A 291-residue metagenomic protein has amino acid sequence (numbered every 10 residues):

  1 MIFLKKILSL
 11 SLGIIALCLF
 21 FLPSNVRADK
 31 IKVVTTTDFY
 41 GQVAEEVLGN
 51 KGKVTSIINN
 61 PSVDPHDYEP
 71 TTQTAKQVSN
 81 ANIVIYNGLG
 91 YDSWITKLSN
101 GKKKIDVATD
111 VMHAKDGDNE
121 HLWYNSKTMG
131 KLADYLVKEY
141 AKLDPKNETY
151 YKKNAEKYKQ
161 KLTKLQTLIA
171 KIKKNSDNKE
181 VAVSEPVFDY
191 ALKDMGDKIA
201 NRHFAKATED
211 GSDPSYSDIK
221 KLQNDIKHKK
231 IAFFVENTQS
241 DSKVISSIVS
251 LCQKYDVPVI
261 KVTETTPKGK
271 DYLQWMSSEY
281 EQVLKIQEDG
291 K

Functional and structural regions predicted by a protein language model:
M1-F3, S24-N25: Classical N-terminal targeting signals for secretion and organelle import
I2-S11: Bacterial N-terminal signal peptides that target proteins for export
S9, F21-K291: Extracytoplasmic metal-acquisition and chelation regions
I15-F21: Hydrophobic core
